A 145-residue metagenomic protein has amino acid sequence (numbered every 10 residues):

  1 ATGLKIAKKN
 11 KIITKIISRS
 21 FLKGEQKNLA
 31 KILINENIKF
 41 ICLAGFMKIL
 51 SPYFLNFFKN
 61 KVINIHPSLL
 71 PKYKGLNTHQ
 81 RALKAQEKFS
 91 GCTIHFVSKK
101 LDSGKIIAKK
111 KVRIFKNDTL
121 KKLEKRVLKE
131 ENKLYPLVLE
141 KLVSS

Functional and structural regions predicted by a protein language model:
A1-S145: One-carbon transfer enzymes
